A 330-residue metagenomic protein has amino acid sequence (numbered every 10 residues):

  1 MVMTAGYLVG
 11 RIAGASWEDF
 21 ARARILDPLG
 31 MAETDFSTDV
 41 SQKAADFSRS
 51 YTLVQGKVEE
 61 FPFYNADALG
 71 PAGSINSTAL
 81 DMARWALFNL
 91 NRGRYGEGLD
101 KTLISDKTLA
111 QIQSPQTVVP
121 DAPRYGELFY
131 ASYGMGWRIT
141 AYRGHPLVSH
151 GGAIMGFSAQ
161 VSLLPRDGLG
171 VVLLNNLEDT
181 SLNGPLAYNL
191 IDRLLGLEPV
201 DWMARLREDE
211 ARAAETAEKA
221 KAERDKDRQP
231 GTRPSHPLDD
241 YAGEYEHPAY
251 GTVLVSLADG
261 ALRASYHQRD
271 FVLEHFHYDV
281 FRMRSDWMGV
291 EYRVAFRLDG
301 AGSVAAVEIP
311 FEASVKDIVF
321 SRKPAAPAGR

Functional and structural regions predicted by a protein language model:
M1-G6: Well-ordered alpha-helical segments within folded domains of soluble proteins
G10-A23, D27, K57-R330: Catalytic loop of the DD-peptidase/beta-lactamase superfamily, centered on the K-T-G motif and neighboring
L29-F36: Short helix- or helix-capping micro-motifs that position conserved polar/aromatic residues at function-defining sites
T38-V40: Histidine-centered active-site microenvironments of extracellular/periplasmic hydrolases and transferases
Q42-S48, T52: Non-catalytic beta-strand/loop surface segments
